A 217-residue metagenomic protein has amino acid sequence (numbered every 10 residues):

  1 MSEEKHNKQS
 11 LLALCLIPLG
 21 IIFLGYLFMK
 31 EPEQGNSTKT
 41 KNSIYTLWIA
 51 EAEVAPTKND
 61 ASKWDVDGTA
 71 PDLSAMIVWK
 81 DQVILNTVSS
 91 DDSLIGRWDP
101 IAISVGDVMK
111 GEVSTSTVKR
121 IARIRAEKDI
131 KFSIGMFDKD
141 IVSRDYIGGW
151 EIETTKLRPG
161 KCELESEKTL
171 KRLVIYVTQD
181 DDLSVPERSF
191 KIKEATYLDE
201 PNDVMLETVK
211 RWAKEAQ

Functional and structural regions predicted by a protein language model:
M1-H6, I134: Juxtamembrane low-complexity tails/linkers enriched in Ser/Thr-Pro and polybasic
E4-L16: N-terminal Sec-pathway targeting helices
A13-Y26: Hydrophobic membrane-insertion alpha-helices, especially the h-region of bacterial N-terminal signal peptides
L24-G35: Hydrophobic single-pass membrane-insertion segments
G35-S74: C2/C2-like lipid-binding beta-sandwich modules
K63-L157: Peripheral membrane lipid-binding modules
F137-R211: C2-type phospholipid-binding modules
E215-Q217: Short, solvent-exposed mixed-charge patches
